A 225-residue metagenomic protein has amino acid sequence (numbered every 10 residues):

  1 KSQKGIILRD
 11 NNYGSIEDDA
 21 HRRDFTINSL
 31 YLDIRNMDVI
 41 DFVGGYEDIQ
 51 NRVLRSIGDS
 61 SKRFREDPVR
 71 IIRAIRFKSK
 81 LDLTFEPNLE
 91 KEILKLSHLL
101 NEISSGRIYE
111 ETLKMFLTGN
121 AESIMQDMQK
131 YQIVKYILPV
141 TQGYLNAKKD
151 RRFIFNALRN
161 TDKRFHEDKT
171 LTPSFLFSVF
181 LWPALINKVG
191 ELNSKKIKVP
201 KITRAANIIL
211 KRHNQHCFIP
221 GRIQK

Functional and structural regions predicted by a protein language model:
K1-K225: Catalytic cores of the polymerase beta-like nucleotidyltransferase superfamily and closely associated nucleotide
